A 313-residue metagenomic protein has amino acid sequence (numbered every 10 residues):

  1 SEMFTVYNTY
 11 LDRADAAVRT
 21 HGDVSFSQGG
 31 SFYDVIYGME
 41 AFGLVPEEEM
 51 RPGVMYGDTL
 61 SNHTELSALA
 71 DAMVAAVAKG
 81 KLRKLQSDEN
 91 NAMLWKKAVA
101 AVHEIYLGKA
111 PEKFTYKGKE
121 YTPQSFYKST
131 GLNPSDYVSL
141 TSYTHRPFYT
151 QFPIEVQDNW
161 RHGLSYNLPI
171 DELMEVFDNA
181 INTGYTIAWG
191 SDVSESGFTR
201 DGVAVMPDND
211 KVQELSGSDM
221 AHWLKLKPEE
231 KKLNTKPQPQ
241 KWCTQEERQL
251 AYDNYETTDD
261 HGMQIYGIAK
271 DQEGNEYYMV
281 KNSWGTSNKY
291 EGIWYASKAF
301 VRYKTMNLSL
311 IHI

Functional and structural regions predicted by a protein language model:
E2-G118: Papain-like cysteine protease catalytic cores
N8-T9, G190-V193, I268, N282-S283: Active-site-proximal beta-strand/loop segments in catalytic clefts of secreted hydrolases
R13-A14, E195-R200, M206-D208, Q272-E273 (+1 more regions): Flexible loop/turn segments at secondary-structure boundaries
M39, D253, T258-G285: Catalytic nucleophile-His microenvironment captured as a short glycine-rich beta-strand/loop that brackets
T64-Y185, V193, G197-G202: Core regions of eukaryotic protease modules
Y166-D260: Long, positively charged binding patches that form subdomain-scale interaction surfaces for polyanionic ligands
S287-S297: A short macromolecule-binding patch
I311-I313: Conserved small/polar residues in nucleotide/adenosyl-binding loops
